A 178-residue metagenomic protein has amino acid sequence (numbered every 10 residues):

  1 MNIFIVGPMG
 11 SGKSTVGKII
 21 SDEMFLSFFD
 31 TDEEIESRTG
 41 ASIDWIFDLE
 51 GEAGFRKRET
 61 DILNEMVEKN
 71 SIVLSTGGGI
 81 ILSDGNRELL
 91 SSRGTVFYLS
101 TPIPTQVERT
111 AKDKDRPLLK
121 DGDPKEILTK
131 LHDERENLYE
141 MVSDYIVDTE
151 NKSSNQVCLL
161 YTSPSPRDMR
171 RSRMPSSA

Functional and structural regions predicted by a protein language model:
I5: Hydrophobic anchor at the beta1->P-loop junction of P-loop NTPases
P8: P-loop (Walker A) phosphate-binding loop of NTP-binding proteins
S11: ATP-binding Walker
S14: Walker A/P-loop
I19, E23, K69, D133-S163: NTP-dependent small-molecule kinase module
D30-G79, D84-S91, R116-P117, T129 (+2 more regions): ATP-dependent small-molecule kinase phosphotransfer cores that center on conserved nucleotide phosphate-binding segments
R93-E136: A glycine- and Lys/Arg-enriched "phosphate-lid" helix/loop adjacent to the NTP-binding pocket of small-molecule kinases
P164-A178: Single conserved hydrophobic/aromatic residue that forms the stacking wall/gate of nucleotide- or nucleobase-binding
